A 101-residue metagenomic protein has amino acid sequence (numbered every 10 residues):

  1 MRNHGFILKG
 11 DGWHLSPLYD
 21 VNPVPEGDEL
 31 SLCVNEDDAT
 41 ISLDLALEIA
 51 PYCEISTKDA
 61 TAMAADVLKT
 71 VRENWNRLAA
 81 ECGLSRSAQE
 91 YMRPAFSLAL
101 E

Functional and structural regions predicted by a protein language model:
M1-E101: Anionic ligand-binding catalytic core segments
